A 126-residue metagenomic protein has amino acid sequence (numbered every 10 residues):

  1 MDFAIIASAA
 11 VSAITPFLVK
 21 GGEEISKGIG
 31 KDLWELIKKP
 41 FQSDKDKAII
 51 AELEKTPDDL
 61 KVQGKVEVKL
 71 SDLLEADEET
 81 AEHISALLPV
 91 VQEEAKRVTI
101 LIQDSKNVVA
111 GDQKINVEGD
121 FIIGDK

Functional and structural regions predicted by a protein language model:
M1-A7, K31-Q113, V117-K126: Short amphipathic alpha-helical segments that predominantly mediate membrane engagement
M1-L18, G22: Disorder-to-helix initiation segments
A13, F17, E24, G28 (+2 more regions): Low-complexity, intrinsically disordered, cysteine-poor segments enriched in small/polar and charged residues
